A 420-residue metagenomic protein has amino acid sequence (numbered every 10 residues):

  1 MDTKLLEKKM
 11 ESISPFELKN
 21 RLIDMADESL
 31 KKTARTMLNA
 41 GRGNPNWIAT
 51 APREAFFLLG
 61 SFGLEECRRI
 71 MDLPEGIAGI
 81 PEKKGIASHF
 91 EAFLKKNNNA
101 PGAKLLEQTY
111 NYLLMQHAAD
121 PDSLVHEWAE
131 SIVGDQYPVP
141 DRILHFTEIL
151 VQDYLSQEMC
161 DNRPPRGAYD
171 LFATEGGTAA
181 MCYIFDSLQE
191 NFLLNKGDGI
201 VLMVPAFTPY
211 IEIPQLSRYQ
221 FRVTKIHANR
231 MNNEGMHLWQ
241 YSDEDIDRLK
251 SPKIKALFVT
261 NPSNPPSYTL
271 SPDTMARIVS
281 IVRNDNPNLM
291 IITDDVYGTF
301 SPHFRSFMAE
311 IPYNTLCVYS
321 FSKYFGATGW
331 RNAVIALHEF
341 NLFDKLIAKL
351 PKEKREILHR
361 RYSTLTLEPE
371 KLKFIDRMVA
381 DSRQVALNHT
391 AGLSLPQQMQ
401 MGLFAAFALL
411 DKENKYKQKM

Functional and structural regions predicted by a protein language model:
D2-R142, A391: N-terminal "arm"/small-domain region of PLP-dependent enzymes with the aminotransferase-like
K9-I13, I48-F56, D135-V139, R230-Q240 (+3 more regions): Short, flexible/disordered intra-domain loops and linkers
N46, T299-F300, F307-S363: Active-site PLP attachment segment
A51-A55, P214-Q215, R331: Short coil/turn segments at secondary-structure boundaries
I77-P287, G298-P312, L316: Conserved core of the PLP fold type I
D294-D295: Walker B catalytic acidic pair
K354-M420: Structural motif of enzymes handling amino- and sulfur-group chemistry
